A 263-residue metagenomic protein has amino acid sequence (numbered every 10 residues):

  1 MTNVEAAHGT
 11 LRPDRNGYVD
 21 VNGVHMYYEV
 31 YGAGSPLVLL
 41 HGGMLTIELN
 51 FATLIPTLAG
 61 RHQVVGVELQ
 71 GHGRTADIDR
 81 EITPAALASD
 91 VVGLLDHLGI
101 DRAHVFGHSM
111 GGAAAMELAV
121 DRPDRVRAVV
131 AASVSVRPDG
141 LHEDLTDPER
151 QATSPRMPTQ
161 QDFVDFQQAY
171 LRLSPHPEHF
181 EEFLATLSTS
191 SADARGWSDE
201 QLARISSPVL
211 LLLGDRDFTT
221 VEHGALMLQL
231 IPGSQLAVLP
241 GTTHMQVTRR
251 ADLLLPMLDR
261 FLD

Functional and structural regions predicted by a protein language model:
D20-A76: Conserved HGGG/HGGXW glycine-rich cap/lid loop of the alpha/beta-hydrolase fold
A85-A103: Conserved acidic catalytic loop of the alpha/beta-hydrolase fold
A103, G107-S109: Conserved alpha/beta-hydrolase "nucleophile elbow" surrounding the catalytic nucleophile
A113-D121, V126-F166: Flexible "cap/lid" loop of the alpha/beta hydrolase fold
L173-E200, R216: Hydrophobic, aromatic-rich cap/lid helix
I205, L211-L213: Short beta-strand/loop motif that positions the catalytic acidic residue of the alpha/beta-hydrolase fold
F218-H223: Conserved alpha/beta-hydrolase "acid-adjacent" motif
S234, V238-D263: Catalytic active-site module of serine/aspartate enzymes centered on a nucleophile-bearing elbow/loop
